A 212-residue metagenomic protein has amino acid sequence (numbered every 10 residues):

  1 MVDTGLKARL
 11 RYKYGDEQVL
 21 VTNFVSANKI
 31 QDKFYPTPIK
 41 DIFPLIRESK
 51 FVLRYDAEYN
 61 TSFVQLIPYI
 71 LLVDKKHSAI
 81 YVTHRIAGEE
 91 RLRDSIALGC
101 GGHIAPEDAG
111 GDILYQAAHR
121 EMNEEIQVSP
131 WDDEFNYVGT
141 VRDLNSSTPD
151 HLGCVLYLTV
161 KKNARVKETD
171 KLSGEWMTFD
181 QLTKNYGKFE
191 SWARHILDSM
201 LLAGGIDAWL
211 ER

Functional and structural regions predicted by a protein language model:
V2-Y12, T22, L53-R54, D94-I104 (+2 more regions): Nudix hydrolase/Nudix homology domain
A8-I46: Extreme N-terminus nucleophile/cap motif
K33-H77, A87-E89: Acidic, metal-coordinating catalytic segment for phosphate/diphosphate chemistry, firing primarily on the Nudix
L66-Y69, L114, C154: Residue-level detector of short, conserved catalytic/binding motifs and their immediate flanks
S78-R120: Conserved Nudix-box catalytic region and its N-terminal flanking loop in Nudix hydrolases and closely related
E125: Short alpha-helical functional segments enriched in proximate histidine and acidic residues
S129-V138: A short coil-to-beta-strand element that immediately follows conserved catalytic motifs
